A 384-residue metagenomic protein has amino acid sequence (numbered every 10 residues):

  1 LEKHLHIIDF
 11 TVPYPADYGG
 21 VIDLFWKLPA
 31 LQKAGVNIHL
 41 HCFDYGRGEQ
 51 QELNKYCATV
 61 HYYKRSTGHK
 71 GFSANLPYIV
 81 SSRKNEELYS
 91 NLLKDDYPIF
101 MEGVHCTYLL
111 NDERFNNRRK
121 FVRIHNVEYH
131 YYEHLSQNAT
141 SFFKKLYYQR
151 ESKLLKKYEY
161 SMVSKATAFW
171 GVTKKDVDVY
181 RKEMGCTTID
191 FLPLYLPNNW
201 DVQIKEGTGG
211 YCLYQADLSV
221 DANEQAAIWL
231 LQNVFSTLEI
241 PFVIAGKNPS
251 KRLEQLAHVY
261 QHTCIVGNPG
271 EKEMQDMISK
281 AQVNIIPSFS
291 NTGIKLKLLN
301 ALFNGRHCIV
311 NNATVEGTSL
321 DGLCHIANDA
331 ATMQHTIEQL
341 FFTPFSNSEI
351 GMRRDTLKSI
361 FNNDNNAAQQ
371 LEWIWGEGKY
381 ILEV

Functional and structural regions predicted by a protein language model:
L1-T59: N-terminal subdomain of nucleotide-sugar transferases
T67-L76, K120-L154, D217: Acceptor-binding helix/loop patch of EC 2.4 sugar-transfer enzymes, predominantly nucleotide-sugar-dependent
R83, F342-Y380: A charged, aromatic-enriched C-terminal amphipathic alpha-helix characteristic of glycosyltransferases across folds
S90-Y108, R119-F121: Short N-terminal targeting/anchoring amphipathic segment
Q149-S152, K156, Y160-D201: Donor nucleotide-sugar binding/catalytic pocket of nucleotide-sugar-dependent glycosyltransferases
T167, I278-G293, N304-R306: Acidic donor-binding loop of glycosyltransferase active sites
F191-V259, C264-S279: Conserved catalytic-core segment of nucleotide-activated headgroup transferases in glycan assembly
K297-F303, H307-N311: Short hydrophobic beta-strand element within catalytic cores of glycosyltransferases and related nucleotide-activated
